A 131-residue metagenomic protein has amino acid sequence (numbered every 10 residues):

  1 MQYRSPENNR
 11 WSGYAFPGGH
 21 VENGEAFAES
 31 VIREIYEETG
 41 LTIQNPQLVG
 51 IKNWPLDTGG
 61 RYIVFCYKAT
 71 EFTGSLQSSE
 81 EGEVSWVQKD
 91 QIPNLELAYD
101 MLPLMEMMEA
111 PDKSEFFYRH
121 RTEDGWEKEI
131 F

Functional and structural regions predicted by a protein language model:
M1-A15, T42-I43, Q47: N-terminal strand-loop-strand
P6-E7, Q91-I92, E123-G125: Short acidic/polar capping segments at secondary-structure boundaries
N9, S79-E80, P111: A generic structural signal for short, non-catalytic loop/turn and secondary-structure boundary residues
A15-V21: Short glycine-enriched, charge-decorated loop/helix-capping segments at active-site entrances that position
V21-Q44, W54-L104, I130-F131: Unchanged
M107-F131: Charged phosphate-binding loop/patch that engages nucleotide di/tri-phosphates or the phosphate backbone of nucleic
